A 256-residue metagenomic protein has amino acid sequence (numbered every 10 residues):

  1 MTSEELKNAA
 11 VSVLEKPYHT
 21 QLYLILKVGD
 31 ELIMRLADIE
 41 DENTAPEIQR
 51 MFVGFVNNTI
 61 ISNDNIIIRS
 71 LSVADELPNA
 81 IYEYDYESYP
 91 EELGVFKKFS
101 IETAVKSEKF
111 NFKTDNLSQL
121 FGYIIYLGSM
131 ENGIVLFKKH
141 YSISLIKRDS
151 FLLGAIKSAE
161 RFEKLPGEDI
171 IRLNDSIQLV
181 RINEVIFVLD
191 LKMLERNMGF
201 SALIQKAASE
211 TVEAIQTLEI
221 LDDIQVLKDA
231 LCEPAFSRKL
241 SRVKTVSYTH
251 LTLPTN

Functional and structural regions predicted by a protein language model:
M1, I39, N43, E47 (+4 more regions): Alpha-helix boundary/N-cap detector
T2-E47: Charged, amphipathic alpha-helical stretches
V13, P17, F55, T59 (+7 more regions): Short, flexible helical or helix-coil boundary motifs
D41-V185, L189-F200, K206-V212: Acidic, low-complexity, intrinsically disordered interaction modules
I204-Y248: Mixed-charge (acidic/basic) macromolecular-recognition segments
T249-N256: Conserved small/polar residues in nucleotide/adenosyl-binding loops
